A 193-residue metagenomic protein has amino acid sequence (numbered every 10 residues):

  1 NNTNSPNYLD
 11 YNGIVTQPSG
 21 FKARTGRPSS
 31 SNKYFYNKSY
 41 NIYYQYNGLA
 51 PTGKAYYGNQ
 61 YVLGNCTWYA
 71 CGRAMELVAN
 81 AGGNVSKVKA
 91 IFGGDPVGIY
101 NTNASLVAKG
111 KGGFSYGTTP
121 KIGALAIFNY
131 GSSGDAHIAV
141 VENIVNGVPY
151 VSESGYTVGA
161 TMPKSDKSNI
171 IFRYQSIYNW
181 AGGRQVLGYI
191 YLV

Functional and structural regions predicted by a protein language model:
N2-S154: Secreted/periplasmic proteins that engage bacterial cell-wall peptidoglycan
V158-V193: Active-site or metal-binding loop neighborhoods of secreted/extracellular toxin and effector enzymes
